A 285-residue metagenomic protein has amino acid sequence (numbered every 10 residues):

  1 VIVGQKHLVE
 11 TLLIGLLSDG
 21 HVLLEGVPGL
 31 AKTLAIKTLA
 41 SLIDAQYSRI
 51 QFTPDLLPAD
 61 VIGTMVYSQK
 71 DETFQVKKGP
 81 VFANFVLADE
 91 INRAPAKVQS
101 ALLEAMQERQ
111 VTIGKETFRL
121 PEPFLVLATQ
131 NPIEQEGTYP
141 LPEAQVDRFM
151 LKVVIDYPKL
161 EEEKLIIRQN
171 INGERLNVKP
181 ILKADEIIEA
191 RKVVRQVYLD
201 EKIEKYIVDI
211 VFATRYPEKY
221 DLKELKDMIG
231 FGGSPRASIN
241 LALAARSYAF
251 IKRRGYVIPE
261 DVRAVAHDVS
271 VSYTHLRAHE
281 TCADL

Functional and structural regions predicted by a protein language model:
V1-H21: Pre-Walker A (pre-P-loop) alpha-helix and adjacent loop at the N terminus of AAA/AAA+ ATPase modules, a conserved
S18-F52: Walker A/P-loop
S68-V86: Conserved alpha-helical scaffold flanking the Walker A/P-loop in AAA+ ATPase domains
A83-M106, Y139-E143, L160-E163: Conserved AAA+/SF3 P-loop NTPase catalytic/coupling segment centered on the Walker-B
E108-L182, I188-R195, R246-Y248: Canonical AAA+ ATPase core
L199, F212-K219, L241-V257: AAA+ ATPase "lid" subdomain C-terminal helix
R254-D268: Conserved C-terminal helix/linker of AAA+ ATPases
T274-T281: Conserved small/polar residues in nucleotide/adenosyl-binding loops
